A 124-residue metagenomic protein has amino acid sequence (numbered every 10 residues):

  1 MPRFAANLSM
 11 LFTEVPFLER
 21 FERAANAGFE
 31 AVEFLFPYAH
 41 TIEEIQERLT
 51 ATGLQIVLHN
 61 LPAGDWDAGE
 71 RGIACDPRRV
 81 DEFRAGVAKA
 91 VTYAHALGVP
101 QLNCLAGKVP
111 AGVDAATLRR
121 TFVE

Functional and structural regions predicted by a protein language model:
M1-H95: N-terminal pre-domain/capping segments
I73-E124: Active-site acidic/histidine proton-transfer and metal-coordination neighborhood in alpha/beta enzyme cores
